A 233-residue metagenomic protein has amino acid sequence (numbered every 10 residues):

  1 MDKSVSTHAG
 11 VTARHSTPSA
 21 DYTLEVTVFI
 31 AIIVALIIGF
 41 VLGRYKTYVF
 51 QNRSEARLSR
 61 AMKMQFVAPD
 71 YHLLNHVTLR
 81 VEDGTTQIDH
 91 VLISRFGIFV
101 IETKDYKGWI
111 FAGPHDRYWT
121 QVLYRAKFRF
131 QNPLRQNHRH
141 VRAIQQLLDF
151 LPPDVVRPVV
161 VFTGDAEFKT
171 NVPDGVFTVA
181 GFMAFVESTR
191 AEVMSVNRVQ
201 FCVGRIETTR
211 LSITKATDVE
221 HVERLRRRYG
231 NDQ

Functional and structural regions predicted by a protein language model:
M1-T86, I93-I98, W109, Y118 (+1 more regions): Surface-exposed interaction regions that form or flank ligand-binding interfaces
K104-K107: Short glycine-enriched loops at secondary-structure junctions
A112-G113: Acidic/histidine-enriched active-site and ligand-binding environments that engage anionic O-linkages
